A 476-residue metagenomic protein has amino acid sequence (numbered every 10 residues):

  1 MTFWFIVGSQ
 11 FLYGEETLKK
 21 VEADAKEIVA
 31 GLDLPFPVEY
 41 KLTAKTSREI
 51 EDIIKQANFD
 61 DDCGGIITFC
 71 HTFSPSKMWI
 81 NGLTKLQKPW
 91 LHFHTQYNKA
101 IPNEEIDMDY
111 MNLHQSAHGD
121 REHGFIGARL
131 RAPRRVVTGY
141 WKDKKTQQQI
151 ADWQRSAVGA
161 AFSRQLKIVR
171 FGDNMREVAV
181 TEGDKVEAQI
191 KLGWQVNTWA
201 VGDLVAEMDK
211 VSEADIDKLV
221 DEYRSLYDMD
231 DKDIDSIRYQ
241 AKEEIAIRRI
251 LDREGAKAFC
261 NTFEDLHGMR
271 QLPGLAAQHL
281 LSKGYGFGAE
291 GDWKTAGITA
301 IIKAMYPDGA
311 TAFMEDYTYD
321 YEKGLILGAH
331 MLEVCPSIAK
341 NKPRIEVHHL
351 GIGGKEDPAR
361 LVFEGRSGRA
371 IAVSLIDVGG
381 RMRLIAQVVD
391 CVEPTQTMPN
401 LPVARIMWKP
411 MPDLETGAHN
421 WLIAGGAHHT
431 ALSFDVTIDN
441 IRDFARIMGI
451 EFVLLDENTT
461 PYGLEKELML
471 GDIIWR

Functional and structural regions predicted by a protein language model:
M1, P37-V38, H94, N98-V220 (+1 more regions): Cap/lid and interdomain-hinge subdomains that line or gate substrate/regulatory clefts in soluble alpha/beta enzymes
K19-L34: Short catalytic helix/loop segments, enriched in acidic residues and glycine and frequently bearing histidine
I50-C63, I80-G82, I245-R253: Short, well-structured alpha-helical segments in soluble
G64-F73, L91-F93, A256-T262: Periplasmic-binding protein-like
G82-D107, M111-G119, L281-W293, A312: Short, acidic/small-residue loops that bind anionic groups at enzyme active sites
E222-M305: Long, internal scaffold/assembly segments composed of regular secondary structure
G284-P402: C-terminal catalytic subdomain
K355-R476: Extended hydrophobic packing segments that form well-structured cores
